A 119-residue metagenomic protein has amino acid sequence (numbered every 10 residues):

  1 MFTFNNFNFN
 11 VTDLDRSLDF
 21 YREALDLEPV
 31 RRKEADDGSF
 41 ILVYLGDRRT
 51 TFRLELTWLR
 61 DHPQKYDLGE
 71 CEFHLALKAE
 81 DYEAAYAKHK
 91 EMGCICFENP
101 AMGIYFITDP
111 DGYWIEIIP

Functional and structural regions predicted by a protein language model:
F2, N8-T51: Core segments of cupin and vicinal oxygen chelate
F2, V30-K33, Y44, Y86-P119: Vicinal oxygen chelate
F4-N6, E70-L75: Eukaryotic phosphotyrosine signaling hubs
D13-L14, A79-E83: Helix N-cap motif at beta-to-alpha junctions
F20, E83-K88: Short amphipathic alpha-helices within nucleic acid-binding modules
S39, C71, A101: Exposed loop/turn and edge beta-strand positions of beta-sandwich/beta-sheet ligand-binding modules
R48-F52, D61-P63, Y82-E83: Short, charged/polar surface micro-motifs in flexible loops or helix N-caps
R49-L54, G112-I115: Short, charged/polar, Gly/Pro-enriched secondary-structure boundary elements
